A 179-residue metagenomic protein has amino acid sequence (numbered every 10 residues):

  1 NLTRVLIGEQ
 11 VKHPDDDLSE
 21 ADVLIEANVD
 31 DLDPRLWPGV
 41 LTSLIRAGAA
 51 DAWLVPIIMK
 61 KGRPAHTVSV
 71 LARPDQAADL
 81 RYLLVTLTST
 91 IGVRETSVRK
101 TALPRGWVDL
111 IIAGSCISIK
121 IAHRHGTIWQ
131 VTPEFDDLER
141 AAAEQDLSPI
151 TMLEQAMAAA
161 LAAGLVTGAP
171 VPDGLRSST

Functional and structural regions predicted by a protein language model:
N1-P14: Mobile "lid/hinge" segments at catalytic clefts and subdomain interfaces of large enzymes
Q10-K12, D22-L24, D30-T179: Long, contiguous binding/interaction regions
D17: Condensing-enzyme catalytic core mediating Claisen C-C bond formation in acyl metabolism
